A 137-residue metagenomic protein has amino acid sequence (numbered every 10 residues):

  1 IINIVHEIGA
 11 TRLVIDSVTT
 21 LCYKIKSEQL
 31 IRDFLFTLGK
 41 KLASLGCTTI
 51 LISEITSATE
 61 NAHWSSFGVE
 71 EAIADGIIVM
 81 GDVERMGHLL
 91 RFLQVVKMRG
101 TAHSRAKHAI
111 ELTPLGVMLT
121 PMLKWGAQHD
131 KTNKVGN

Functional and structural regions predicted by a protein language model:
I1-I73, I77, G87: P-loop NTPase motor core
N3-I8, D82-N137: Conserved P-loop NTPase
